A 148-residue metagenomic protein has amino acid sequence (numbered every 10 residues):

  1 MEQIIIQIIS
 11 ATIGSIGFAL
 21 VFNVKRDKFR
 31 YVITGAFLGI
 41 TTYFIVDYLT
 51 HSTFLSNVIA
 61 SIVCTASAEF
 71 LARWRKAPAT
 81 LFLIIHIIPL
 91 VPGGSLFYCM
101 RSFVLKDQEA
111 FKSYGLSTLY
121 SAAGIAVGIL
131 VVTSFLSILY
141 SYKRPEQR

Functional and structural regions predicted by a protein language model:
M1-V63, Y98-R148: Alpha-helical transmembrane segments and their membrane-interface boundaries that form or gate the permeation pathway
F44, E69, W74-F82, S95 (+1 more regions): Non-catalytic interaction surface on structured domains
S52-I62, L71-I88: Internal alpha-helical transmembrane segments of multi-pass membrane proteins
I85-Y98: Hydrophobic alpha-helical membrane segments
